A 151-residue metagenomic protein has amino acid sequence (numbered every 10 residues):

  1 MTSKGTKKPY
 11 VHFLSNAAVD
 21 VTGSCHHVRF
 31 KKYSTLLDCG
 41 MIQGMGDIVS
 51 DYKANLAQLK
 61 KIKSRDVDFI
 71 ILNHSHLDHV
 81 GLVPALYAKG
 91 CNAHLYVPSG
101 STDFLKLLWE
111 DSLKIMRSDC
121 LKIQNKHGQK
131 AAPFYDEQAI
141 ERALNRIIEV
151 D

Functional and structural regions predicted by a protein language model:
M1-K8: Eukaryotic N-terminal low-complexity, Ser/Thr- and Lys/Arg-rich leader segments that predominantly function as
P9-L14, V21, D38: Extended recognition/assembly regions associated with phosphoester-bond processing machinery
V19, F30-A93, S101, L108-R142: Pre-active-site segment of Zn-dependent metallo-hydrolases
G23-V28: Short beta-strand scaffold segments in enzyme catalytic cores
R146-D151: Short acidic-hydrophobic, aromatic-tinged amphipathic segments that line or gate anion-handling sites
